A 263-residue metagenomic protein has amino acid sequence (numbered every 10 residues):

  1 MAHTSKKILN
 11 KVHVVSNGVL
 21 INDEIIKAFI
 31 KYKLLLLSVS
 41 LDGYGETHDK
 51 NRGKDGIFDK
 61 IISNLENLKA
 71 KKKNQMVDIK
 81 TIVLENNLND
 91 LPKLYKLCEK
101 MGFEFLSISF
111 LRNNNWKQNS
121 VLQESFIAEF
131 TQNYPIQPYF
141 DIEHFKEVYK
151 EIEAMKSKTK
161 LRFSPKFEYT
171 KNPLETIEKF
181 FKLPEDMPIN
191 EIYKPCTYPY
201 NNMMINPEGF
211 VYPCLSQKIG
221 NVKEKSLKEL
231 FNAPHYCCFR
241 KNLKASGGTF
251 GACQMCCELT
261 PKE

Functional and structural regions predicted by a protein language model:
M1-D42: Conserved SAM/AdoMet-binding glycine-rich loop
V15, K80-I82, C256: Short hydrophobic segments within beta-strands
V19-N22, E85-N89, L259-K262: Acidic-and-aromatic substrate-binding clefts and catalytic sites of carbohydrate-active enzymes
E24, T47, N51, L230: Residues that scaffold the ATP/ADP-binding catalytic core of kinase and kinase-like folds
K31-P207, Y212, V222-K225: Radical SAM enzyme [4Fe-4S]-AdoMet core and its adjacent flexible, acidic and glycine-rich loops/tails across
D186-E263: Flexible mid-to-C-terminal extensions adjoining Fe-S/redox cofactors in radical SAM and related proteins
